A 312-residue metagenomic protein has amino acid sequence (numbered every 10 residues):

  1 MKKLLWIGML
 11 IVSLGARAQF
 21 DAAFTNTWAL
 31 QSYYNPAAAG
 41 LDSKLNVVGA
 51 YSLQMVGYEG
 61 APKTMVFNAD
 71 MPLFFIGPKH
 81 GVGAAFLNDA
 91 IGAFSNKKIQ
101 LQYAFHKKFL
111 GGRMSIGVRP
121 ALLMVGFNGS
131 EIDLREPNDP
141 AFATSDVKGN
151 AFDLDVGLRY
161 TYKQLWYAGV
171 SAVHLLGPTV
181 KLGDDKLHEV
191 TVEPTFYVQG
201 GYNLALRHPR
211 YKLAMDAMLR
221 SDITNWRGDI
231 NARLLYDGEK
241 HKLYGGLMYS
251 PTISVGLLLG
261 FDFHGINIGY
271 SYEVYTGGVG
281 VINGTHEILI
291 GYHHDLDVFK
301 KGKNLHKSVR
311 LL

Functional and structural regions predicted by a protein language model:
L4-S13: Sec-dependent N-terminal signal peptides
Q19-L312: Subset of outer-membrane beta-barrel
